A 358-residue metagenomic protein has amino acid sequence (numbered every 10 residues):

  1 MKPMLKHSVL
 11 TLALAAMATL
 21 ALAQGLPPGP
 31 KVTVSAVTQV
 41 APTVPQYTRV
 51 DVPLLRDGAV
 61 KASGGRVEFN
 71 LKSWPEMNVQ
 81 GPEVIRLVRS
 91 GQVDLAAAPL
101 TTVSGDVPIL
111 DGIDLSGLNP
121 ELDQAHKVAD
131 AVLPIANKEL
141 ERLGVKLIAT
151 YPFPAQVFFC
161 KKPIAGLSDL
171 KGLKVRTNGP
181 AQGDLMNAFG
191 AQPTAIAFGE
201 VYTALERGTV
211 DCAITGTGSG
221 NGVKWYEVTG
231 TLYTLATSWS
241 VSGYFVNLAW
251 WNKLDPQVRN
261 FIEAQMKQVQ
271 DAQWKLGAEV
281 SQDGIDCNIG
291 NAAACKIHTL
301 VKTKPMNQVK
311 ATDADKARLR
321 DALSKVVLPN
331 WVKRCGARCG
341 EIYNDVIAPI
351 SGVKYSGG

Functional and structural regions predicted by a protein language model:
M1-T33, Y355-G358: Short, low-complexity disordered leader/linker segments with a strong preference for bacterial N-terminal type II
H7-S8, A15, E83, A136 (+1 more regions): A residue-level detector for conformationally permissive "hinge/kink" positions
Q24-D123, L140-G358: N-terminal secretory/targeting leader peptides
K127-G144: Hinge/lid segment of periplasmic solute-binding proteins
